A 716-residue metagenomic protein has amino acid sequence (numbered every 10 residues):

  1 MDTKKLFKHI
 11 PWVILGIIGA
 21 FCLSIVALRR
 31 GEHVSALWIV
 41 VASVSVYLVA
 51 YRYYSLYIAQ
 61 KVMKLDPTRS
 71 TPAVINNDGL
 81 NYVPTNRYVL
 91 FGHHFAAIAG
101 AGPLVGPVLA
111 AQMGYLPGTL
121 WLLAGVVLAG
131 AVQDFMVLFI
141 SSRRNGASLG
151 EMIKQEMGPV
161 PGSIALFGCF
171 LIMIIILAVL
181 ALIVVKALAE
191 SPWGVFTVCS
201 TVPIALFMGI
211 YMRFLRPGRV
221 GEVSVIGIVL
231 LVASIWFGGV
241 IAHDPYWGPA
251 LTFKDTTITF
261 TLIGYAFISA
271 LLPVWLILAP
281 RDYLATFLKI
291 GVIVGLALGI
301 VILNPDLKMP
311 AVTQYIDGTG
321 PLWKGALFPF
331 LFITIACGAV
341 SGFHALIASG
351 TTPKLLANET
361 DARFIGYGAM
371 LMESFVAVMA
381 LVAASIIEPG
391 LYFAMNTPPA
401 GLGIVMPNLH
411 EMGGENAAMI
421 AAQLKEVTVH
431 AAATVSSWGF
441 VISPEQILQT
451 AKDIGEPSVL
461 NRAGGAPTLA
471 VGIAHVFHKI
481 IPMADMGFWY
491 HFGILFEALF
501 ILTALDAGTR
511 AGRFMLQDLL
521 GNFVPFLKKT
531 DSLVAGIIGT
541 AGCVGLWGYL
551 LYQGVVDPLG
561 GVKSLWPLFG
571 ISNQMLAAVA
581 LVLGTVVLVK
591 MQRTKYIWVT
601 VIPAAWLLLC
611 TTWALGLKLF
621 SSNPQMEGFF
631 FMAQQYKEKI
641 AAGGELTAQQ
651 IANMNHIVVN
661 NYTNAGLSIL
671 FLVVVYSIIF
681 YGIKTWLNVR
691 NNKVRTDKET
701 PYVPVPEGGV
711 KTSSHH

Functional and structural regions predicted by a protein language model:
M1-G16, V49-L104, T286, G325-A326 (+1 more regions): Membrane-interface "cap" regions at the ends of multi-pass membrane proteins
S24-R30, S35, N81-R144, Q155-P159 (+8 more regions): Membrane-interface helix-loop-helix modules in multi-pass membrane proteins
E32-R52, L56, A110-I140, G150 (+4 more regions): Extracellular loop-to-transmembrane helix junctions
L56-V83, L109, L123, V132-P161 (+6 more regions): Flexible loop linkers connecting adjacent transmembrane helices in multi-pass alpha-helical membrane transporters
G92-I98, G125-N145, L149-V223, L230-L262 (+4 more regions): Helix-loop-helix module between adjacent transmembrane segments
E156-I174, G366-V378, A463-G465, M483-G493 (+3 more regions): Loop-to-transmembrane helix boundary motifs in multi-pass membrane proteins
E190, G209, R213, V229-F260 (+5 more regions): Hydrophobic alpha-helical segments and their helix-loop junctions in multi-pass secondary transporters
I300-I316, L371-G472, A507, Y549-D557: Extracellular/periplasmic helix-exit of transmembrane alpha-helices
